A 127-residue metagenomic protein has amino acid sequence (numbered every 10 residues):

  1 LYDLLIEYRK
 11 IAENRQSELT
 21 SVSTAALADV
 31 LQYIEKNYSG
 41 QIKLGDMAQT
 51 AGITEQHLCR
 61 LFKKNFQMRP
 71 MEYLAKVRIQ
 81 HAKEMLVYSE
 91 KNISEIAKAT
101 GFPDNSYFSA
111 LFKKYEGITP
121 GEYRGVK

Functional and structural regions predicted by a protein language model:
Y2-K36, G40, G45-A51, K64-E72 (+1 more regions): Short, Lys/Arg-enriched, Trp-marked, Pro/Gly-tolerant hinge/linker segments that flank
T20-A25, I96-T100, G121-E122: Short alpha-helical linear motifs
Q32, K36, Q41, G45 (+2 more regions): Terminal helix-turn-helix DNA-binding modules in bacterial transcription factors
G40, G117-I118: Short connector loops in the HATPase_c
Y115, G121-R124: Short, basic/aromatic-enriched C-terminal tail that caps enzymatic domains
